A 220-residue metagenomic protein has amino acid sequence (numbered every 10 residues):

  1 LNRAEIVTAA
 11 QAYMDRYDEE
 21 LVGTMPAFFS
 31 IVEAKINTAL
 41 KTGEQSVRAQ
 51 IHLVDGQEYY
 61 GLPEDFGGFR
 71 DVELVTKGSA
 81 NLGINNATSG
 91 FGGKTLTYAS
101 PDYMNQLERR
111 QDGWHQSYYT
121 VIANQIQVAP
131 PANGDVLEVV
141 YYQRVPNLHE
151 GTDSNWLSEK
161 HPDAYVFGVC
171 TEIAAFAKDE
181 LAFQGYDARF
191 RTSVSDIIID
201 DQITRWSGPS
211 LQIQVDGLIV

Functional and structural regions predicted by a protein language model:
L1-V220: Glycine-enriched, solvent-exposed interface loops adjoining structured elements
